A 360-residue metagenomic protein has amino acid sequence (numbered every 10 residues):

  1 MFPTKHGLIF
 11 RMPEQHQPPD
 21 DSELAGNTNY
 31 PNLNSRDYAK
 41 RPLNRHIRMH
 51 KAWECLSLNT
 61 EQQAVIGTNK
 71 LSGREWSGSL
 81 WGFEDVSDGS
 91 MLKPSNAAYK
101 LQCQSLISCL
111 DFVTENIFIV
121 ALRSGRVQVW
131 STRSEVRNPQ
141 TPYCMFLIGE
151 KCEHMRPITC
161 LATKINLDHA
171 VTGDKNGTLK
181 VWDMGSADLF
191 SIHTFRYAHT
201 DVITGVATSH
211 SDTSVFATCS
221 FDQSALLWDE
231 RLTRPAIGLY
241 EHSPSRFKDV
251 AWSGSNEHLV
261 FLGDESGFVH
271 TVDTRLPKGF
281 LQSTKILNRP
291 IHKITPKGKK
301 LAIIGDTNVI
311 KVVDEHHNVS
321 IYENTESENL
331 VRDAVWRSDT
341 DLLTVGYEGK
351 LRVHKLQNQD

Functional and structural regions predicted by a protein language model:
F2-T4, L8-R45, Q62-A98, G125-Q128 (+1 more regions): Beta-propeller domains
N44, W53-S57, N69-S72, A98-Y99 (+7 more regions): Beta-strand elements of modular eukaryotic interaction domains
K51-S57, Q104-F112, E153-T163, T200-T208 (+3 more regions): Canonical WD40 repeat/beta-propeller blade segments in eukaryotic WD-repeat proteins
E61-Q63, E115-N116, N166-D168, S211-S214 (+3 more regions): Short coil/turn segments that connect the beta-strands within blades of beta-propeller domains
V65-G67, G73, F118-L122, A170-D174 (+4 more regions): Conserved beta-strand element within WD40/beta-propeller blades
F83-S95, R126-R156, I165-A170, D174-L259 (+3 more regions): Per-blade loop-tip surfaces of WD-repeat and WD-like beta-propellers in eukaryotic adaptors/scaffolds
L92-N116, F146, R156: Blade-loop segments of beta-propeller domains
R332-D360: Blade-level signature of beta-propeller repeat domains, shared across WD40, Kelch, NHL, RCC1 and BNR/Asp-box propellers
